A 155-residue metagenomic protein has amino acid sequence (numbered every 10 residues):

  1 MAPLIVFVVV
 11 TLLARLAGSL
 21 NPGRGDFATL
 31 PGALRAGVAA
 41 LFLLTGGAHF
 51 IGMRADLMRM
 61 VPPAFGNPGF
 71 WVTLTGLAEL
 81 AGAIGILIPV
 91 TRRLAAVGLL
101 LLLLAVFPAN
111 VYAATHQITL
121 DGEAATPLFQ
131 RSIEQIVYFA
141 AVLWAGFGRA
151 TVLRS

Functional and structural regions predicted by a protein language model:
M1-S155: Membrane-interface extramembranous regions
